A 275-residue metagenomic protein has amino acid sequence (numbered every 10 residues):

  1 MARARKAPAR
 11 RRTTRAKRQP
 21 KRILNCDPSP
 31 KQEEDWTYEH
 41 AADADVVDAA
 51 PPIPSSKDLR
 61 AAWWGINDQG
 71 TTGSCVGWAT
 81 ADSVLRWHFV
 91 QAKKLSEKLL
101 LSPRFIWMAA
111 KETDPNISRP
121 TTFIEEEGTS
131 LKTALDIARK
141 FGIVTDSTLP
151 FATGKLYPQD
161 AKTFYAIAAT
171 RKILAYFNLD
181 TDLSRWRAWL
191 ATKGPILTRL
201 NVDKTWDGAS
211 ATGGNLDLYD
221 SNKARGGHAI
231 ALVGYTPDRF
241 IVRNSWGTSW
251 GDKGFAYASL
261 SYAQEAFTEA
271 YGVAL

Functional and structural regions predicted by a protein language model:
A2-R5, R11, K17-D27, K31-Q32 (+6 more regions): Predominantly the structural core of cysteine protease catalytic domains
W36-E39, D45: Histone-fold modules and their flanking histone-like tails across chromatin and transcription assemblies
A61-T72, T121-F123: A short glycine/serine-rich beta->alpha loop
G65, Q69-G70, W78-A81, L85-A92: Long, hydrophobic/aromatic-enriched structural stretches that serve as scaffold segments
I66-Q69, S74-W78, L100, G128-K132: Generic alpha-helical scaffold signal
S83-I117: Active-site-surrounding "flap" and adjacent substrate/cofactor-binding loops of secreted or lumenal enzymes, prototyped
